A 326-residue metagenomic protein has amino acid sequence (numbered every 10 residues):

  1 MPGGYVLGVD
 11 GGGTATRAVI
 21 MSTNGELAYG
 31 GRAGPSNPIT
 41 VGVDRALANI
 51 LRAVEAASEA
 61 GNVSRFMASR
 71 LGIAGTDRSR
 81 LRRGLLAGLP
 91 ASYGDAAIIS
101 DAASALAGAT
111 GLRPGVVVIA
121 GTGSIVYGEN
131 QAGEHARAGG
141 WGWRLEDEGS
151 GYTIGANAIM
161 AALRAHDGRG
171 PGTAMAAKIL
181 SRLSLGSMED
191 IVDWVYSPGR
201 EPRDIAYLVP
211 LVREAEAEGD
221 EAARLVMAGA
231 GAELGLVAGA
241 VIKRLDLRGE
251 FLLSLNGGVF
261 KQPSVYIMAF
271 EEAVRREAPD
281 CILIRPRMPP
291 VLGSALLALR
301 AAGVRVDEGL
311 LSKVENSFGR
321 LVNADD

Functional and structural regions predicted by a protein language model:
M1-F66, G108-P114, M160-D326: ATP-binding/phosphotransfer module of carbohydrate and carboxylate kinases, centering on a glycine-rich
G12-G13, G75, T122-I125, F260-K261: Short glycine-enriched loops at secondary-structure junctions
P35-I39, A74-T76, S104: Short active-site-proximal "capping" loops at secondary-structure junctions
T76-T173, A177, G319-D326: Phosphate-binding/catalytic loop of phosphoryl-transfer enzymes
